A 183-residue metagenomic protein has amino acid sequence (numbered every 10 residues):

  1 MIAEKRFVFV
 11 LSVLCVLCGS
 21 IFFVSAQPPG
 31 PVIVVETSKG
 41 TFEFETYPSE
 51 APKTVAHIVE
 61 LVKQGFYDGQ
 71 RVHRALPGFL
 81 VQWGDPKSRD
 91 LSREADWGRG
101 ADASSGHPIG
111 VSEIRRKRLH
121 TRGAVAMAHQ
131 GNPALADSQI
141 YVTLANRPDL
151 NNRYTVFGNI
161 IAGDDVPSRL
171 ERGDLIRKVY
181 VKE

Functional and structural regions predicted by a protein language model:
M1-C18: Short, low-complexity, charge-dense intrinsically disordered segments
G19-E183: Cyclophilin-like peptidyl-prolyl cis-trans isomerases
